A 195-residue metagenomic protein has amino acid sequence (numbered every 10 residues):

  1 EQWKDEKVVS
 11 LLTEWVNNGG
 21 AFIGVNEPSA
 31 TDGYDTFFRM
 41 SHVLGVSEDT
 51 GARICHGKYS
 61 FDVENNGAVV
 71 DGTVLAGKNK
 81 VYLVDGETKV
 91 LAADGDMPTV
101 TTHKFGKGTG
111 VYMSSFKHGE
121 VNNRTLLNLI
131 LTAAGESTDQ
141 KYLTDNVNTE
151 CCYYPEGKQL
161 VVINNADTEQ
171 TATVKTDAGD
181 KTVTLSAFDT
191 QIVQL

Functional and structural regions predicted by a protein language model:
W3-L195: A conserved amphipathic helix/loop scaffold that creates a polar/acidic microenvironment used either to coordinate
